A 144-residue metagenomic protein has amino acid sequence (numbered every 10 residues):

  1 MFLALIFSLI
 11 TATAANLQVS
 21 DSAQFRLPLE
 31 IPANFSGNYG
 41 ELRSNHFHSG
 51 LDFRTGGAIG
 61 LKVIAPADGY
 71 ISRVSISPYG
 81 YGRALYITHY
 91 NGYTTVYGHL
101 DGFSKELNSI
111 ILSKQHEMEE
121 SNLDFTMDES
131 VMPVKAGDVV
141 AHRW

Functional and structural regions predicted by a protein language model:
M1-T11: Sec-dependent N-terminal signal peptides
A12-A84, T88-T94, F103-E106, E120-N122 (+2 more regions): Surface-exposed, glycine-biased beta-strand/turn segments
Y97: A cross-family detector of function-defining hotspots
L100: Hydrophobic pocket-lining residues within nucleotide cofactor-binding pockets
I110-L123: A solvent-exposed, charged loop/short amphipathic helix patch at secondary-structure junctions
M127: Short, charged/polar micro-motifs that form catalytic or ligand-binding hotspots
